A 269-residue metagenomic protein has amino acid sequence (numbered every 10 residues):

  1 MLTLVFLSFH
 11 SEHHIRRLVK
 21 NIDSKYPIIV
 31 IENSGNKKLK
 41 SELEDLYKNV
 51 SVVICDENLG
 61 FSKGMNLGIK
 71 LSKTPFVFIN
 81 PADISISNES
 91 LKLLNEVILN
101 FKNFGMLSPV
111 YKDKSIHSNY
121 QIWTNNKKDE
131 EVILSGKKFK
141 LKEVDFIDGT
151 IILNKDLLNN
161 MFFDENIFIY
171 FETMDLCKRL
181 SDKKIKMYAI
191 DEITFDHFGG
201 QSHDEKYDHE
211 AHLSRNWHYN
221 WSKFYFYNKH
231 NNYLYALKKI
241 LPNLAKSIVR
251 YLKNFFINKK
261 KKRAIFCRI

Functional and structural regions predicted by a protein language model:
F6-S24: Short, well-formed alpha-helical segments that are part of the catalytic scaffolds of diverse glycosyltransferases
Y26-G35, V53-C55: Short beta-strand/loop segment that forms part of the nucleotide-sugar
E32-S41, I84: A conserved acidic beta->alpha catalytic loop
C55-S72: Glycine-rich, basic loop-to-helix element that forms the pyrophosphate-binding segment of sugar-nucleotide handling
L67, I84-S85, S90-M161, N166: Acidic/His-rich active-site region of diverse nucleotide-sugar glycosyltransferases
P75-S85: Short beta-strand-to-loop acidic/aromatic patch adjacent to the donor-nucleotide binding site
F104, H212-F224, N228-I269: Non-catalytic, C-terminal membrane-associated alpha-helical segments of glycosyltransferases
D145-F162, N166-I193: A short, conserved alpha-helix in the catalytic core of glycosyltransferases
